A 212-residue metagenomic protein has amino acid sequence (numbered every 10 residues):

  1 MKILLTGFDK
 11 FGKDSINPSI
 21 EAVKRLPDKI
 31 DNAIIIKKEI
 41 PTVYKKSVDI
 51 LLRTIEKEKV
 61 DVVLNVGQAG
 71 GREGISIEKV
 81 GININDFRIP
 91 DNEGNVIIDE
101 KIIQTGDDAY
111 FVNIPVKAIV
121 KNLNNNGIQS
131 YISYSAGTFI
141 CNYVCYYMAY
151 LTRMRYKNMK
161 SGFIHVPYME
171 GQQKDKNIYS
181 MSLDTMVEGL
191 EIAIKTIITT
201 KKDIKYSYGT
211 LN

Functional and structural regions predicted by a protein language model:
M1-A136, A149-Y156, I178-N212: N-terminal catalytic or cofactor-binding beta/alpha core of small enzyme domains
K13, M169-K176: Short active-site-adjacent structural elements
S47-D49, N142-Y143, Q173: Short, solvent-exposed polar/charged micro-motifs at secondary-structure junctions
G70, P167-E170: Glycine-rich beta-alpha junction loops
A136-K157, G162-Y168: Active-site oxyanion/phosphate-handling segment shared across diverse enzymes
